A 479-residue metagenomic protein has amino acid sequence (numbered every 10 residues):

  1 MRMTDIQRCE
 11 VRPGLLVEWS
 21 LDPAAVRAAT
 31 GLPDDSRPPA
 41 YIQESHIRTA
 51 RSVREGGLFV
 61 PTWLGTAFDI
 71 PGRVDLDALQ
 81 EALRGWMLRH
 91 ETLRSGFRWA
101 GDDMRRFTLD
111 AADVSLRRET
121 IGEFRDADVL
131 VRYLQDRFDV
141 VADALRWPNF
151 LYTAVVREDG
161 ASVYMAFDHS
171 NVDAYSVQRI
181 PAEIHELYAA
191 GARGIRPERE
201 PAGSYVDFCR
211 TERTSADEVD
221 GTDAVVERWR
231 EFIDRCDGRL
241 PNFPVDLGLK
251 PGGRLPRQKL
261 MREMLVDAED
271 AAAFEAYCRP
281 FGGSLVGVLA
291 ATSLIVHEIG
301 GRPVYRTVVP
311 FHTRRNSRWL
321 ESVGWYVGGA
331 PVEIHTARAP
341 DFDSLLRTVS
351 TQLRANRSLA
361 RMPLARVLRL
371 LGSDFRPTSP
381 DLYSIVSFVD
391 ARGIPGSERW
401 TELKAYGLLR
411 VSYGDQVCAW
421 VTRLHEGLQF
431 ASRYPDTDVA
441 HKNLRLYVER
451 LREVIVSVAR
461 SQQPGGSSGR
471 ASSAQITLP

Functional and structural regions predicted by a protein language model:
M1-E55, E81-F124, A202-Q258, T477-L478: Short amphipathic alpha-helices and their capping loops
M1-T49, V53-L58, T62, V296-M362 (+4 more regions): Acyl-thioester-dependent acyl-group transfer interface
R2-E10, F124-A127, V131, F138-V140 (+2 more regions): Active-site-proximal acidic secondary-structure segment that organizes catalysis
A24-G31, S36, L58-A78, A144-M165 (+4 more regions): Gly/Ser/Thr-rich phosphate-binding loops and adjoining beta-strand/alpha-helix segments that form adenosine-phosphate
D34-S52, D128-Y133, V177-Q178, R257-A273 (+2 more regions): AMP-binding/adenylate-forming domain of the ANL superfamily
L76-M87, Q135-F138, P181, E275 (+7 more regions): Short amphipathic alpha-helical segments
